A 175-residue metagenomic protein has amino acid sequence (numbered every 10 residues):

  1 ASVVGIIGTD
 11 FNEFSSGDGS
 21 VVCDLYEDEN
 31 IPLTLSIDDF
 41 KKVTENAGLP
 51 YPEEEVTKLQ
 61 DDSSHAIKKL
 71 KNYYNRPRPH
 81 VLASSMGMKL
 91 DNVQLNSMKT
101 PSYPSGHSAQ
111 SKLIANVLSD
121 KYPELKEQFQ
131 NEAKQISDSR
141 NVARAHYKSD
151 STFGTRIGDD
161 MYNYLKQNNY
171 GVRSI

Functional and structural regions predicted by a protein language model:
A1-A143: Hydrophobic alpha-helical bundle signature of multipass membrane enzymes
Q135-K166: Interfacial helix-loop-helix junctions of multi-pass membrane proteins
N163-I175: Acidic, carboxylate-rich catalytic segments that either coordinate divalent cations
